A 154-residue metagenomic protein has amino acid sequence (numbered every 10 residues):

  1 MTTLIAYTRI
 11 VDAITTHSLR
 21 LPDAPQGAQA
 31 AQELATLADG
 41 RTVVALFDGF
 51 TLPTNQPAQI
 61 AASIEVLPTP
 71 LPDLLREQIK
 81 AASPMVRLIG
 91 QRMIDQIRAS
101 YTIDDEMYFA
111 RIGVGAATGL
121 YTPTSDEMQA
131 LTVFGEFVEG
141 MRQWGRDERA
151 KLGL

Functional and structural regions predicted by a protein language model:
T2-L154: A preference for well-ordered globular domain cores that mediate specific macromolecular interactions or catalysis
